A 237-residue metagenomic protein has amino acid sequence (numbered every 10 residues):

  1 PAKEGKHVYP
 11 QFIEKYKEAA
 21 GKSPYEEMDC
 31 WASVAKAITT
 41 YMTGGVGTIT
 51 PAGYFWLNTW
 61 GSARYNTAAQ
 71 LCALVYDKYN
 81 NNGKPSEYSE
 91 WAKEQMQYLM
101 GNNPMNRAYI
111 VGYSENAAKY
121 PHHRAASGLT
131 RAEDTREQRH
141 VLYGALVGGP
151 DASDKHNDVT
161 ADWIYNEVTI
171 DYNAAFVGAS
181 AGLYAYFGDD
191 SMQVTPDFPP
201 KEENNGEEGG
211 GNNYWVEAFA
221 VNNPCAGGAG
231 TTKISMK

Functional and structural regions predicted by a protein language model:
A2-G44, W56-E203: Aromatic (Trp/Tyr) and acidic
I49-F55: Short glycine-/Asp-/Thr-/Trp-enriched loop segments that recur within the blades of beta-propeller repeat domains
E207, G211-G228: Boundary/junction segments of secreted and surface-exposed precursor proteins
G228-S235: Short, solvent-exposed loop/turn segments enriched in Ser/Thr/Gly
